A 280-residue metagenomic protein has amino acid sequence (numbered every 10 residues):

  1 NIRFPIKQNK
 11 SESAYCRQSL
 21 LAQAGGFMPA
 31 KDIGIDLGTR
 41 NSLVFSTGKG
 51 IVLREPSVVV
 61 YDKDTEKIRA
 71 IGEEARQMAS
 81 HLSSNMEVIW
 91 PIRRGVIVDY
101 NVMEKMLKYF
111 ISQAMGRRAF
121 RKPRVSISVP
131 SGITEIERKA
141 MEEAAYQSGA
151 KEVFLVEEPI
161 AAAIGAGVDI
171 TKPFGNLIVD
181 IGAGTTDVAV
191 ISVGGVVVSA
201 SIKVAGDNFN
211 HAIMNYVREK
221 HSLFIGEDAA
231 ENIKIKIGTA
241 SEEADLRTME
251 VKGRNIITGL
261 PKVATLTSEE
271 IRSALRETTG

Functional and structural regions predicted by a protein language model:
I2-I181, A189-G280: Nucleotide/phosphate-binding catalytic cleft detector across ATP-hydrolyzing and phosphate-transferring enzymes
